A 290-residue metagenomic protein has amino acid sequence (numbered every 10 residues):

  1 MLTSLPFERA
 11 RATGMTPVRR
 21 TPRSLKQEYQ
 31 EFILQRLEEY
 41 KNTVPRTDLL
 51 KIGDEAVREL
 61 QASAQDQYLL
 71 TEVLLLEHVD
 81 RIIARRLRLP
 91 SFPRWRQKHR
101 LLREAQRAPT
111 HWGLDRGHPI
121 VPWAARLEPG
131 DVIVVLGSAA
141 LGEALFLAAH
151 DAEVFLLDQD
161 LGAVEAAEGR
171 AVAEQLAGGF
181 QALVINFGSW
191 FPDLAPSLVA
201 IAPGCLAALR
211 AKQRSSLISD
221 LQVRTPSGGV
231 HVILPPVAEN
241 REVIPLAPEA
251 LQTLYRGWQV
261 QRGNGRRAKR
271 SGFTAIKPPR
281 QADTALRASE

Functional and structural regions predicted by a protein language model:
M1-A108, L286-E290: N-terminal accessory regions of S-adenosyl-L-methionine
H111-D131: Conserved alpha-helix/loop element of class I SAM-dependent methyltransferases that forms part of the SAM/SAH-binding
A140-A152: Conserved SAM-binding loop of SAM-dependent methyltransferases across substrates and taxa, primarily the Class I
D160-G162: Conserved SAM/SAH-binding beta-strand->alpha-helix loop
Q175-F187: Conserved SAM-binding strand-loop segment of SAM-dependent methyltransferases
W190-A200: A short acidic, Gly/Pro-enriched loop at the edge of an enzyme's catalytic core that lines a small-molecule cofactor
A207-L221: A short, conserved alpha-helix within the catalytic core of class I
S227-V237: Conserved beta-strand signature within the Rossmann-like core of class I S-adenosyl-L-methionine
